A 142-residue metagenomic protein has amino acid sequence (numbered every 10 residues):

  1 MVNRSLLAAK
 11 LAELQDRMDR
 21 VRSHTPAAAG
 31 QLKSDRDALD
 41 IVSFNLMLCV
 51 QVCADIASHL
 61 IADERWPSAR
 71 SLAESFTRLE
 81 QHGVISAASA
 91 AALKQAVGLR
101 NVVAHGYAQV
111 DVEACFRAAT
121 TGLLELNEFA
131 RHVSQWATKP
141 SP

Functional and structural regions predicted by a protein language model:
M1-P142: Solvent-exposed interaction patches of small proteins and small membrane subunits
